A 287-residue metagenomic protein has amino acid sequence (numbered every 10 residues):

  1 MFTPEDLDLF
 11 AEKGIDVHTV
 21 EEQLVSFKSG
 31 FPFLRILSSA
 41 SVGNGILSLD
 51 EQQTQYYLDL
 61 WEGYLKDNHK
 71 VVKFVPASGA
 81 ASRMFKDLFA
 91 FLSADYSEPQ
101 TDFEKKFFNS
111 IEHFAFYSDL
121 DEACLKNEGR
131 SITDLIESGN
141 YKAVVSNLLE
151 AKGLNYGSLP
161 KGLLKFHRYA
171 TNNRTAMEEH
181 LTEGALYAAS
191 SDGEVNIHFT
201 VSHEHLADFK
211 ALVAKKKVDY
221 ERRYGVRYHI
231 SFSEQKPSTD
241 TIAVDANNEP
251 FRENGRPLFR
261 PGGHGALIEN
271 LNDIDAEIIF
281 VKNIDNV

Functional and structural regions predicted by a protein language model:
F2, L7-F10, V25, S29-P32 (+1 more regions): Domain-scale recognition of functional cores that engage charged ligands
P4, H18-E21: N-terminal accessory interaction module
E12-H18: N-terminal accessory segments
